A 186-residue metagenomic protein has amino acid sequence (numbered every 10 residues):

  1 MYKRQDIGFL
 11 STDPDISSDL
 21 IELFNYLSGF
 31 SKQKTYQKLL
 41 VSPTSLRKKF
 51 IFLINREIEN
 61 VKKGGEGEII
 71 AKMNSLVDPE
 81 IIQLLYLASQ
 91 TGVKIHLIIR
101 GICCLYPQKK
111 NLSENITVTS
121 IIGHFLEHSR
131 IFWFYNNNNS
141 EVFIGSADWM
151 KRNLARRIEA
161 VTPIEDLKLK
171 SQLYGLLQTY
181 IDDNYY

Functional and structural regions predicted by a protein language model:
K3-D19, L27-T35, P43-Y186: PLD/PLD-like phosphodiesterase catalytic module centered on the HKD motif
